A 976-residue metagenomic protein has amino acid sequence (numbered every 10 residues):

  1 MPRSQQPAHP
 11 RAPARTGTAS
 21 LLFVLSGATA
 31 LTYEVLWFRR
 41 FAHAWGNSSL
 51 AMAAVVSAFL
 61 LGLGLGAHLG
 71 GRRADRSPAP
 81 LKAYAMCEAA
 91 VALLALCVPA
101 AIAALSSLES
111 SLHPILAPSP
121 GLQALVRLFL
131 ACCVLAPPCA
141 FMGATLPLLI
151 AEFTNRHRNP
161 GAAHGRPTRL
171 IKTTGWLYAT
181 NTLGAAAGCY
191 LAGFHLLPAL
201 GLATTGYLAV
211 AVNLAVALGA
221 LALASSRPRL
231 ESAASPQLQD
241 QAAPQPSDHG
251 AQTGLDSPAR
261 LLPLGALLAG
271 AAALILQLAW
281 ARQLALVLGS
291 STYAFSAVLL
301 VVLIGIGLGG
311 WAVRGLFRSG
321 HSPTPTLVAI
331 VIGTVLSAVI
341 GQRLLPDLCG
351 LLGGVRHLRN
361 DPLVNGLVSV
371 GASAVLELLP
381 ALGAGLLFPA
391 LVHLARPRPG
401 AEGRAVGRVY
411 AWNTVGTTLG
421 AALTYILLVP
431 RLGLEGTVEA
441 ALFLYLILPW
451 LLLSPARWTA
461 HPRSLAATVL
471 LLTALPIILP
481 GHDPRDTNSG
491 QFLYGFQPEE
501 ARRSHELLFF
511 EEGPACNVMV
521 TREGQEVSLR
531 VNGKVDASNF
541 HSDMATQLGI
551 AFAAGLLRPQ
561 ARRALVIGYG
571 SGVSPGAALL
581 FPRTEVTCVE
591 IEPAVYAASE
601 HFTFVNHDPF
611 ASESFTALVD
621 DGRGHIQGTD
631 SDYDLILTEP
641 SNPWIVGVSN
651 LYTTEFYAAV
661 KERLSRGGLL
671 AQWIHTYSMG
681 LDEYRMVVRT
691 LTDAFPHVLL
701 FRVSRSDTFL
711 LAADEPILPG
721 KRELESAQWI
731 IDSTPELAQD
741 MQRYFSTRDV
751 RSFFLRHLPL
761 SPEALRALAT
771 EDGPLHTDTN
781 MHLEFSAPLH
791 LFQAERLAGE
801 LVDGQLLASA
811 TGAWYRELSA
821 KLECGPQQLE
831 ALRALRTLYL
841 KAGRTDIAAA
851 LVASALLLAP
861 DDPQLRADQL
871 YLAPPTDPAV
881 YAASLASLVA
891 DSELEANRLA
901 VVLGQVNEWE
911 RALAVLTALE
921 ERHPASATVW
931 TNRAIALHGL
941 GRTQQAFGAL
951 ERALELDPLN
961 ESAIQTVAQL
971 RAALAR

Functional and structural regions predicted by a protein language model:
M1-K721: Alpha-helical transmembrane segments of multi-pass membrane proteins
P559, P826, P860, V889-D891 (+2 more regions): Short coil turns that delineate tetratricopeptide repeat
K721-Q827: SAM/dcSAM-binding transferase cores
L829, P863-Q864, E893-L894, W909 (+2 more regions): Helix-start (N-cap) detector for alpha-helical repeat units in TPR-like alpha-solenoids, especially tetratricopeptide
K841, P875, Q905, G939 (+1 more regions): Register position in tetratricopeptide repeats
